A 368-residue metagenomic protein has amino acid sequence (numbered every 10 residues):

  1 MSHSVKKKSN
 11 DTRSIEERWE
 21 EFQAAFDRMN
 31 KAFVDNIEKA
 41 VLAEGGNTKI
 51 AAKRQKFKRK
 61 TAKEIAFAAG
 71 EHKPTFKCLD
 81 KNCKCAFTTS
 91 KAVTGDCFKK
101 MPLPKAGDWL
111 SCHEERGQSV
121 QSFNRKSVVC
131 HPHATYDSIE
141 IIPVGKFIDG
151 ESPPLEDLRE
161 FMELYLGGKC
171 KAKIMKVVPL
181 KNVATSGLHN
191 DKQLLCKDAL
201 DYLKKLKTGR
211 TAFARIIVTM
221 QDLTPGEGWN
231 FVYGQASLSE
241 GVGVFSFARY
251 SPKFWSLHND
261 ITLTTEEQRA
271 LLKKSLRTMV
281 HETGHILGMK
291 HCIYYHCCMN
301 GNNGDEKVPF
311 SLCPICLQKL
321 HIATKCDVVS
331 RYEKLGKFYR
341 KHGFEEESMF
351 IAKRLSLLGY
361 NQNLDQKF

Functional and structural regions predicted by a protein language model:
M1-M220, C326-F368: N-terminal low-structure segments adjacent to metalloprotease catalytic domains across cellular compartments
V5, G243-K274, K290-F368: Metalloprotease/metallohydrolase-associated module, dominated by Zn2+-dependent proteases
T135, G209-R210, L238-S239, I293 (+1 more regions): A short, structural micro-pattern
I139-I141, M162, A172, I216-V218 (+4 more regions): Generic structural hydrophobic/aromatic packing signal, biased to beta-strands
F147, T224, H321: Surface-exposed, flexible loop/turn segments at secondary-structure boundaries
G150-S152, G226-E227, S256, T324: Generic domain-boundary/flexible-linker signal
K181, Q235, N302-N303: A sequence-level detector of short, solvent-exposed, charge-rich linear segments
K204-E282, I286: Active-site-proximal segment of zinc-dependent metalloprotease catalytic domains
